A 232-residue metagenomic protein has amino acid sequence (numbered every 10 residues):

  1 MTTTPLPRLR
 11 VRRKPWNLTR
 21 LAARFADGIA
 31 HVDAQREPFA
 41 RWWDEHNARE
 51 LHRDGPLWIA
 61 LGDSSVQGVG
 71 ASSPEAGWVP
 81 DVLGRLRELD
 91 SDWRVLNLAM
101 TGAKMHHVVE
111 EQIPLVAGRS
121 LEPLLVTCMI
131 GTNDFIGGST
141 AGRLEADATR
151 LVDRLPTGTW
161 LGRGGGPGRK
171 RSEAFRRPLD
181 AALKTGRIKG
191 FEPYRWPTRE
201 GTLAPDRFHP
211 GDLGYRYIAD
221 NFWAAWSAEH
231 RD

Functional and structural regions predicted by a protein language model:
M1-I59, G68-S72, R87-D92, R119-L124 (+3 more regions): N-terminal secretory targeting modules
W58, V95-N97, R187-E192: Conserved beta-strand scaffold positions in the cores of enzyme catalytic domains, especially in NTP/NDP-utilizing
L61-G62, G162: Short hydrophobic segments within beta-strands
D63-V66, G211: Ser/Thr-glycine-rich phosphate-binding loops at phosphate-binding pockets of nucleotides, nucleotide cofactors
S65-V66, G102, D134, G166: Short, glycine/serine-rich, charged loops/turns that create anion-binding and catalytic segments at active sites
E75-E88: Short catalytic helix/loop segments, enriched in acidic residues and glycine and frequently bearing histidine
D90, E110-D232: Alpha-helical cap/lid subdomain in secreted, periplasmic, or secretory-pathway luminal O-acyl-processing enzymes
D90-K104: A short beta-strand-loop structural module common to alpha/beta enzyme folds
